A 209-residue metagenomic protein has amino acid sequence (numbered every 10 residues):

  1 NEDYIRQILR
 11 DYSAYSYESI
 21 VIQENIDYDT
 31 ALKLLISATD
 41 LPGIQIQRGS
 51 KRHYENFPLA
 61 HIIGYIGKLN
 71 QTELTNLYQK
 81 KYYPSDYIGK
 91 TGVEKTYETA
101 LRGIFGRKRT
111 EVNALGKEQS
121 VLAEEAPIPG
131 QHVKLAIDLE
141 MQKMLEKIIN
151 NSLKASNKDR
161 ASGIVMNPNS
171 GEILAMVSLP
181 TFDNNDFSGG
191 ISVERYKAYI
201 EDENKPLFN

Functional and structural regions predicted by a protein language model:
N1-R195, L207: Periplasmic/cell-envelope proteins involved in peptidoglycan metabolism and beta-lactam response
Y199-N209: Cysteine/selenocysteine-centered motifs that mediate thiol-based redox chemistry or coordinate metal-sulfur cofactors
